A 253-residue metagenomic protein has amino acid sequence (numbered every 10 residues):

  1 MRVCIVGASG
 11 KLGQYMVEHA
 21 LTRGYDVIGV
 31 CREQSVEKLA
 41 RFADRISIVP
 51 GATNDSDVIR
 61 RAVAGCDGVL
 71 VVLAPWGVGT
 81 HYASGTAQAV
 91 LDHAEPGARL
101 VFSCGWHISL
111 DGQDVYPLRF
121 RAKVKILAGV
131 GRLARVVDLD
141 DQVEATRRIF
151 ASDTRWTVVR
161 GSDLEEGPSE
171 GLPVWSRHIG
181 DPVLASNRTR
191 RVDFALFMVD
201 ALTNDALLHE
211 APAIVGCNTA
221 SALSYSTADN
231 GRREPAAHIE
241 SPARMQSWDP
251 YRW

Functional and structural regions predicted by a protein language model:
V3-R23: N-terminal Rossmann NAD(P)H-binding glycine-rich loop of SDR-like oxidoreductase domains
V30-Q34, A52-T53: N-terminal Rossmann-fold cofactor-binding loop
S47-C66: Conserved Rossmann-fold cofactor-binding substructure of NAD(P)-dependent oxidoreductases
V69-S109, E144: NAD(P)-cofactor binding segment of oxidoreductase domains
Y82-A83, D140-D141, A185-V199: Substrate-positioning beta->alpha
L110-D114, S152, E166-W175, A201-E210: Glycine/proline-rich active-site loop of Rossmann-fold NAD(P)-dependent oxidoreductases
T146-G167: Conserved beta-loop-beta element that borders a ligand/cofactor-binding pocket
R190-D229: Alpha-helical substrate-binding/gating segment
